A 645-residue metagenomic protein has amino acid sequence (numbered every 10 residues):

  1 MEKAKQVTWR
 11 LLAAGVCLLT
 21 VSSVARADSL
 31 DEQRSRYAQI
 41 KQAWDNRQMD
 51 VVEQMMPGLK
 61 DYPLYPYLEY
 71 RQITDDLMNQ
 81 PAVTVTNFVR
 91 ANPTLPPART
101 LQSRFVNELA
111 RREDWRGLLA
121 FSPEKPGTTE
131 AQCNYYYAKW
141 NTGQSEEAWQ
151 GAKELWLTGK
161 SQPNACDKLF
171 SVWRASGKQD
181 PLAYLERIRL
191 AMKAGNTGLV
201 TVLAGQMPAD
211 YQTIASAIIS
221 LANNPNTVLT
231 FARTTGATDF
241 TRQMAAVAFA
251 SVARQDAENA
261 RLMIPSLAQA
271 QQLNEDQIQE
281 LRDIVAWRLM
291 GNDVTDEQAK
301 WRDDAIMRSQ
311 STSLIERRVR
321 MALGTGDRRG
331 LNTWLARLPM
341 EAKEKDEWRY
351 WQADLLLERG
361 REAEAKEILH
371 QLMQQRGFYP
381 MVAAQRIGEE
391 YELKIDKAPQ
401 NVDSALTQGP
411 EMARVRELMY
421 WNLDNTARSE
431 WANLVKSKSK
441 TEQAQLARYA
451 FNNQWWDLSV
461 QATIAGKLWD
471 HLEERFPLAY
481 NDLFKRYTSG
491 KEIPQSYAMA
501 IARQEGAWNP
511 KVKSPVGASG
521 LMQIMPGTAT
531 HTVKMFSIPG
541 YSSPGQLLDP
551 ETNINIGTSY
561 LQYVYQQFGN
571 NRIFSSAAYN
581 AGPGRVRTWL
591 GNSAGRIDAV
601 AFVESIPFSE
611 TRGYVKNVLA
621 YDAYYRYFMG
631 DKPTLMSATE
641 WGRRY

Functional and structural regions predicted by a protein language model:
E2-A13: Bacterial N-terminal signal peptides that target proteins for export
T20-A25: N-terminal signal peptide c-region/cleavage motif recognized by signal peptidases
D28-R36, Q48, K60-Y67, N79 (+19 more regions): Generic helix N-cap/helix-start motif at coil->alpha-helix transitions
Q42, R71, D75, E108 (+8 more regions): Residue-level signature for tetratricopeptide repeat
N46, D75, N79, E108 (+8 more regions): Structural motif corresponding to the intra-repeat A-B loop/turn of tetratricopeptide repeats
V51-M55, P81-A91, D114-E124, E146-T158 (+13 more regions): Alpha-helical repeat scaffolds
Y70, Q269, K300-R302, M307 (+4 more regions): Catalytic glycan-binding domains that act on GlcNAc-containing polysaccharides
Q72-T74, T86-R90, Q102-N107, R282-D293 (+1 more regions): Alpha-helical adaptor scaffolds
